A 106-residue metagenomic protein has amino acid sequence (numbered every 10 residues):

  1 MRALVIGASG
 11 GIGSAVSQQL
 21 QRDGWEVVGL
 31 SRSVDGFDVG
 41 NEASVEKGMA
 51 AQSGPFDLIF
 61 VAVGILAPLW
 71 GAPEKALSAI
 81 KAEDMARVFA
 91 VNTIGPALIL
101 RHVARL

Functional and structural regions predicted by a protein language model:
I6-Q18: N-terminal Rossmann NAD(P)H-binding glycine-rich loop of SDR-like oxidoreductase domains
G11, D23-V34: Conserved glycine-rich Rossmann-like NAD(P)H-binding loop of the short-chain dehydrogenase/reductase
S31-S44: Rossmann-fold cofactor-recognition segment
E42-P55: Conserved amphipathic alpha-helix within the SDR
G54, V91-L106: Amphipathic alpha-helical dimer-interface segment in Rossmann-like NAD(P)H-dependent oxidoreductases
D57-V61, A86: Conserved catalytic-site loops of classical short-chain dehydrogenases/reductases
A62-P73: Conserved NAD(P)H cofactor-binding loop of Rossmann-fold oxidoreductase domains
S78-A97: Catalytic Tyr-X3-Lys loop
